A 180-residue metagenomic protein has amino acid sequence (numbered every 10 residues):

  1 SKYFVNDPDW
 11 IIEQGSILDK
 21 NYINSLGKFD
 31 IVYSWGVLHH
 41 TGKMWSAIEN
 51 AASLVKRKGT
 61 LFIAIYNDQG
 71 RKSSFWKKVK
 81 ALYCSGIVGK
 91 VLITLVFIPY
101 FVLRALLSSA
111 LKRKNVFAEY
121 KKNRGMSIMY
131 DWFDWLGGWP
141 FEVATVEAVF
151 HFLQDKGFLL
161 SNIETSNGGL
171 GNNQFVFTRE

Functional and structural regions predicted by a protein language model:
S1: Conserved SAM-binding loop
V5-K20: Conserved SAM-binding strand-loop segment of SAM-dependent methyltransferases
L18-V32: A short acidic, Gly/Pro-enriched loop at the edge of an enzyme's catalytic core that lines a small-molecule cofactor
W35-L38, A64: Residues lining the SAM
T41-A51: A short, conserved alpha-helix within the catalytic core of class I
K58-Y66: Conserved beta-strand signature within the Rossmann-like core of class I S-adenosyl-L-methionine
F75-L159: Substrate-binding/catalytic lobe of Class I Rossmann-like enzymes that use SAM or dcSAM, i.e., the mid-to-C-terminal
K156-E180: Core SAM-dependent methyltransferase catalytic element
